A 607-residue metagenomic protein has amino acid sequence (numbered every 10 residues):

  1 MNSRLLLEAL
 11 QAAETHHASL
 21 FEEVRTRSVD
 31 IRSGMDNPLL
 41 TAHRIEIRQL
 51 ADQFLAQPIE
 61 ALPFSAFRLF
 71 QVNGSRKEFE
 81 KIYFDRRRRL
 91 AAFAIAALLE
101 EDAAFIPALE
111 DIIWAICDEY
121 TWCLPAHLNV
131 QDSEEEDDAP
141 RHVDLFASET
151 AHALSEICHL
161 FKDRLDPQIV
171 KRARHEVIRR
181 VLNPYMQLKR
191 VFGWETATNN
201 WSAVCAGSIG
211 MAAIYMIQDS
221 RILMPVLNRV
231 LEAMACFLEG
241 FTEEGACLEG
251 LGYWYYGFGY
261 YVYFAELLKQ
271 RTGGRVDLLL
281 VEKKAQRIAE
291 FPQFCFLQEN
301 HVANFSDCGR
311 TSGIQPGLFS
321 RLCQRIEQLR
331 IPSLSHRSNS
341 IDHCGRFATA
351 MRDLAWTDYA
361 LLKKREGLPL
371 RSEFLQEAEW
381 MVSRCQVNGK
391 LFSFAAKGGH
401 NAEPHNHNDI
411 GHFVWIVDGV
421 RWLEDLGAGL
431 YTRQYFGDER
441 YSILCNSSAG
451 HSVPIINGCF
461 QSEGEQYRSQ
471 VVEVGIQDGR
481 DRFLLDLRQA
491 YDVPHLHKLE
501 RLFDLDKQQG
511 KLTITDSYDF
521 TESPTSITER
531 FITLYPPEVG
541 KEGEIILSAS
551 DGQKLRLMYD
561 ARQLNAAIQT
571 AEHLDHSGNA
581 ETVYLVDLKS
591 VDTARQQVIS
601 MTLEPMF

Functional and structural regions predicted by a protein language model:
M1-I47, I82-F84, A92-L98: Extreme N-terminal leader/anchor segments
S33, L40, E80-Q286, E290-Q293: Aromatic-lined, polymer-binding surfaces characteristic of secreted/periplasmic polysaccharide-degrading enzymes
R44-A66, F84: Extended, charge-enriched "interface" segments that sit outside catalytic cores
A66-N73: An N-terminal structural lobe/cap that precedes and organizes the functional/catalytic core across diverse proteins
H127-N129, S333-G345, Y431-F607: CBM-like, beta-strand-rich accessory domains located in the C-terminal region of large, secreted polysaccharide-active
N200-S202, Y253, H405-H412, H451: Histidine-centered active-site/metal-ligand motif
F258-W422, Q477: Carbohydrate-active enzyme catalytic cores, enriched for enzymes that act on polyanionic acidic polysaccharides
L423-A428: Catalytic Cys-His active-site segments of thiol-dependent hydrolases/isopeptidases
